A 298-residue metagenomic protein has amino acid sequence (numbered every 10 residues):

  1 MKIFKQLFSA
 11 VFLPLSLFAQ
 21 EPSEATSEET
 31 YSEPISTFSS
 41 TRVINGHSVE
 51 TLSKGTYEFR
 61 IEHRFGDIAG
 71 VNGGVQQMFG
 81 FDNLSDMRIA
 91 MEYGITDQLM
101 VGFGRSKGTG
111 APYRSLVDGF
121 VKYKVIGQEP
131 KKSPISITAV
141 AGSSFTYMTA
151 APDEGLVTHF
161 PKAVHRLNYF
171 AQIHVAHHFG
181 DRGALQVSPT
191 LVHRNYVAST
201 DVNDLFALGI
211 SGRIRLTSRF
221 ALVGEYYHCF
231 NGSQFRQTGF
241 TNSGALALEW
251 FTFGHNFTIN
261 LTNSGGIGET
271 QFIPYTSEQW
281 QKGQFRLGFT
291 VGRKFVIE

Functional and structural regions predicted by a protein language model:
M1, A19-Q20: Initiator methionine at the very start of the polypeptide chain
K2-A10: Sec-dependent signal peptide recognition, specifically the positively charged N-region followed immediately by
I3-F4, G183, T217: Structural motif marking the loop-to-transmembrane transition
A10-V11, R182: Intrinsically disordered, low-complexity segments enriched in polar/charged small residues
V11-A19: Hydrophobic h-region of N-terminal signal peptides that target proteins for export in Gram-negative bacteria
P14-L15, S115, R219: Generic secretory/membrane-interface signal
Q20-P161, R166-A171, A176-H193, I214 (+1 more regions): Transmembrane beta-barrel domains of Gram-negative outer membranes and organellar outer membranes
Q186-N231: A mid-sequence, solvent-exposed acidic-amphipathic segment
